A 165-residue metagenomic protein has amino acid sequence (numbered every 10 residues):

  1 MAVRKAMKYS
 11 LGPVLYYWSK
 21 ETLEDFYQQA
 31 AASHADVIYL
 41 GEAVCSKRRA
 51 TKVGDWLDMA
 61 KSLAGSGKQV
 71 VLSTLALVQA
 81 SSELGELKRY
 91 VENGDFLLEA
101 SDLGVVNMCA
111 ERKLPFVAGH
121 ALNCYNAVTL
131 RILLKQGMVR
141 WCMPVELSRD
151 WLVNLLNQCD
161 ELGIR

Functional and structural regions predicted by a protein language model:
K5-D25, R49-A50, L75-V78, P115-C124: Active-site mouth loops of central-metabolism enzymes
S19-A31, S82-L87, C124-R131: Short, acidic/polar
E24-V44, Q136: Catalytic domains of carbohydrate-active enzymes, especially glycoside hydrolases
F26, D55-M59, E86-Y90, V105 (+2 more regions): A general structural detector for well-ordered alpha-helical segments in enzyme core domains, enriched
D36-M59, T74-Q79: Glycine-rich, proline-tolerant flexible connector loops at the mouths of alpha/beta enzymes
V53-S73, C109-R112, L155-R165: Alpha-helix-loop-beta-strand connector modules within alpha/beta enzyme cores
G104-V106, P115-R165: Catalytic alpha/beta core domains of metabolic enzymes, predominantly
